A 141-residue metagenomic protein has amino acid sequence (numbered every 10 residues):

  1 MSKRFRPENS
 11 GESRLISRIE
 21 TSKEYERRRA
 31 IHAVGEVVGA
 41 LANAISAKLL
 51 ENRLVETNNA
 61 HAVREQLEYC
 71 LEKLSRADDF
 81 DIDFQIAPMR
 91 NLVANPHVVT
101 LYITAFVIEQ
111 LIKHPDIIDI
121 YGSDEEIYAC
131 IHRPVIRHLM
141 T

Functional and structural regions predicted by a protein language model:
S2-T141: Internal, charge-rich low-complexity segments
